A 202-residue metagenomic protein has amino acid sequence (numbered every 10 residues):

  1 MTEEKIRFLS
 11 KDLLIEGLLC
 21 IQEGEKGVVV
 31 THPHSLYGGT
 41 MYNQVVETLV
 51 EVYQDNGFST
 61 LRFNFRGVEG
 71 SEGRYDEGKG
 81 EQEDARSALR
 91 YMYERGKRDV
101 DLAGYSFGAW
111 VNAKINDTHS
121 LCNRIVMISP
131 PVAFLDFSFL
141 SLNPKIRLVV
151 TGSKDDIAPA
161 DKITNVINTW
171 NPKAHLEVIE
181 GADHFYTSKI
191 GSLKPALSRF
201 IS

Functional and structural regions predicted by a protein language model:
F8-R95: Serine-hydrolase catalytic machinery in alpha/beta-hydrolase-like enzymes
P33-H34, M127-L135, G152: Active-site nucleophile loop of the alpha/beta-hydrolase fold
G73, A182-K194: Catalytic histidine-centered segment of alpha/beta-hydrolase-like enzymes
G104-N112: Gly/Ala-rich beta-loop-alpha elbow adjacent to hydrolase catalytic centers
N143-P144, L148-T151, D155: Short beta-strand/loop motif that positions the catalytic acidic residue of the alpha/beta-hydrolase fold
S153-A158, H184-F185: Acidic catalytic loop of the alpha/beta-hydrolase fold
T169-F185: Catalytic histidine neighborhood in serine/cysteine hydrolases with alpha/beta-hydrolase-type architecture
